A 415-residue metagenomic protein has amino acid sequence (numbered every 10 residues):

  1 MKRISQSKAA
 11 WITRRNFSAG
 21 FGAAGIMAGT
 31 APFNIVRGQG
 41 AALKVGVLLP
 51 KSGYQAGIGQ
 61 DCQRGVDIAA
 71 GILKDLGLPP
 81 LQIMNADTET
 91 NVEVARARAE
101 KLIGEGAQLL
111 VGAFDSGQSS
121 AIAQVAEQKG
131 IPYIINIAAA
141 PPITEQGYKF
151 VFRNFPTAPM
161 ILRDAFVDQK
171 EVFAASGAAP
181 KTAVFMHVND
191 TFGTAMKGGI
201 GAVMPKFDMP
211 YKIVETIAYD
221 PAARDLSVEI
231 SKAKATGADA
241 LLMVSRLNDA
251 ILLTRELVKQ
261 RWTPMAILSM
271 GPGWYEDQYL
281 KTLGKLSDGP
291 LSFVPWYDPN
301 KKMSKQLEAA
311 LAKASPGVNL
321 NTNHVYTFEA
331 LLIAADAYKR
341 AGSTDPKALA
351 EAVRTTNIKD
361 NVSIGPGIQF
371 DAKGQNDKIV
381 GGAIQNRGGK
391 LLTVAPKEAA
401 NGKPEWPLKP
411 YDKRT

Functional and structural regions predicted by a protein language model:
K2-S5, I12-G20, G29-T415: Extracytosolic ligand-binding ectodomains
G25-M27: Hydrophobic core
